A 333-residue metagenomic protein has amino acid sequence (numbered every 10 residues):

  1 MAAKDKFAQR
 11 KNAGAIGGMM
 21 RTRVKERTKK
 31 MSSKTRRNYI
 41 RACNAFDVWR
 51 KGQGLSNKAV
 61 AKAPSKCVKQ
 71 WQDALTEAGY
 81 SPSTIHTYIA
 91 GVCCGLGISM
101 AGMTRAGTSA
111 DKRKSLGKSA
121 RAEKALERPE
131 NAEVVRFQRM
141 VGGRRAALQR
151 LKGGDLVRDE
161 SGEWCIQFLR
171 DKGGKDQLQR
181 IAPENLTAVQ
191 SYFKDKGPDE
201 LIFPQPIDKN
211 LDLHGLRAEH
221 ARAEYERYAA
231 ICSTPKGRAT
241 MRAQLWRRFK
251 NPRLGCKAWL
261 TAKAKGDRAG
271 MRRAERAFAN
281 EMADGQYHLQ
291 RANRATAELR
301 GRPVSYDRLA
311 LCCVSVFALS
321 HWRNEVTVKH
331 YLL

Functional and structural regions predicted by a protein language model:
M1-K29: N-terminal DNA-binding module of tyrosine recombinases/phage integrases
M20-A110: N-terminal core-binding DNA-recognition domain of tyrosine recombinases/integrases
G117-R145, E275, E298-L299, Y306-L309: Basic, Lys/Arg- and aromatic-enriched nucleic-acid-binding interface segment
Q138-G162, L319-H330: Short, charged phosphate-coordinating catalytic segments
L148, L216-A229, S315-V316: Short, basic/aromatic-rich helical patch in the C-terminal catalytic core of site-specific tyrosine
L151-A188: Conserved tyrosine-mediated DNA breakage-rejoining catalytic core shared by Y-recombinases
W164-L169, M282-L333: Short functional hotspots where side chains directly engage DNA or cofactors
S233-R302: Acidic, serine/threonine- and proline-enriched intrinsically disordered linkers and terminal tails in large eukaryotic
